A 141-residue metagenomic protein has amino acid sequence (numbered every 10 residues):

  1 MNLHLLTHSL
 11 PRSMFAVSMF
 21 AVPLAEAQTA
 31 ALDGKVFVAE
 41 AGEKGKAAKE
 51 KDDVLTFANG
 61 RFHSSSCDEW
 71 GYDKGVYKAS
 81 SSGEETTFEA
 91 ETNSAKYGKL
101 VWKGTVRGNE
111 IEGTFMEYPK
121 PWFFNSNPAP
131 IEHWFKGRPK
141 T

Functional and structural regions predicted by a protein language model:
N2-M14: Bacterial N-terminal signal peptides that target proteins for export
P23-A27: Sec/Tat signal peptide C-region and signal peptidase I cleavage site
Q28-D53, R61-S66, Y77-A79, G113-F115 (+1 more regions): Tryptophan-anchored aromatic micro-motifs
K44-G45, A95, K120: Short glycine/acidic-enriched loop and turn motifs that connect beta-strands
S65-E112, E117: Contiguous, well-ordered beta-strand patches that form the walls/edges of small beta-barrel/beta-sandwich domains
T114-P128: Short, exposed beta-strand-loop hairpins at the edges of beta-sheets in extracellular/periplasmic proteins
